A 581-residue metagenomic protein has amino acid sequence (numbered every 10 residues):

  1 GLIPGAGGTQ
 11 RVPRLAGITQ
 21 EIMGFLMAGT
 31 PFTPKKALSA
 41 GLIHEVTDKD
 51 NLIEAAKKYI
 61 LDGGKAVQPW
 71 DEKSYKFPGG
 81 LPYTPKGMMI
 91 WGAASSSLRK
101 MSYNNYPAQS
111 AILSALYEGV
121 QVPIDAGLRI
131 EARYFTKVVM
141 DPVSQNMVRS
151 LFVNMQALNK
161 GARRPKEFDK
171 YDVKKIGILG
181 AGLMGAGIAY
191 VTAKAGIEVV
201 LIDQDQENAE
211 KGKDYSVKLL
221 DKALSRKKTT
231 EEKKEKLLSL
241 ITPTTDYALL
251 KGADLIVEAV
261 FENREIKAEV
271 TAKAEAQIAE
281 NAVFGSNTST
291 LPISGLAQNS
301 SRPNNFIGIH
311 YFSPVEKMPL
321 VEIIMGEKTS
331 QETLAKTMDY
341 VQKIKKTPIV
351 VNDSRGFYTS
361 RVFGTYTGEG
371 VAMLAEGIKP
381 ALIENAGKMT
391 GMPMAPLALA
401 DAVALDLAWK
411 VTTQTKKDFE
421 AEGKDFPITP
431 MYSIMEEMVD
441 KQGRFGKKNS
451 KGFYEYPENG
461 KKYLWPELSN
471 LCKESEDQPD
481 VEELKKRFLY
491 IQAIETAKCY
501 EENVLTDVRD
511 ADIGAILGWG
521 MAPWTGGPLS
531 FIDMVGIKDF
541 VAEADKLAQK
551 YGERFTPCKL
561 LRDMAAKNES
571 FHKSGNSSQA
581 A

Functional and structural regions predicted by a protein language model:
L2-A581: N-terminal glycine-rich phosphate-binding loop for ADP-containing cofactors
